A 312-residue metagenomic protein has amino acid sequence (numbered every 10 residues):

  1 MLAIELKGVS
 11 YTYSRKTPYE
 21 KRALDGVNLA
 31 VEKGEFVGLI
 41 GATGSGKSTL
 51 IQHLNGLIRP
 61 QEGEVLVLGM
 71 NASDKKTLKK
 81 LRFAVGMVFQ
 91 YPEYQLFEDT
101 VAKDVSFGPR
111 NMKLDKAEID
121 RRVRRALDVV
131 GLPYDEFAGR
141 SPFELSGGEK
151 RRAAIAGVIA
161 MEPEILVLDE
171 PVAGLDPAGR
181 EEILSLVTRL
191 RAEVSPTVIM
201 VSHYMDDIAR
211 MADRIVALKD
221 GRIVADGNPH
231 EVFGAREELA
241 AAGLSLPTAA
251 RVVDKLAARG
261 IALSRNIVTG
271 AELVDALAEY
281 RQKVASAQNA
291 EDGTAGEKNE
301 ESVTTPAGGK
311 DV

Functional and structural regions predicted by a protein language model:
R15, E64-K80: ABC ATPase NBD Q-loop/coupling interface
I40-A42: The feature captures the beta-strand-to-loop junction immediately N-terminal to the Walker
N55: Helix-to-loop junction immediately C-terminal to a conserved catalytic motif
S141-L145, E149: Conserved ABC ATPase signature
E162: Conserved catalytic motifs of ABC-family nucleotide-binding domains
L166-D169: Catalytic Walker B motif of ABC-type/P-loop ATPase nucleotide-binding domains
